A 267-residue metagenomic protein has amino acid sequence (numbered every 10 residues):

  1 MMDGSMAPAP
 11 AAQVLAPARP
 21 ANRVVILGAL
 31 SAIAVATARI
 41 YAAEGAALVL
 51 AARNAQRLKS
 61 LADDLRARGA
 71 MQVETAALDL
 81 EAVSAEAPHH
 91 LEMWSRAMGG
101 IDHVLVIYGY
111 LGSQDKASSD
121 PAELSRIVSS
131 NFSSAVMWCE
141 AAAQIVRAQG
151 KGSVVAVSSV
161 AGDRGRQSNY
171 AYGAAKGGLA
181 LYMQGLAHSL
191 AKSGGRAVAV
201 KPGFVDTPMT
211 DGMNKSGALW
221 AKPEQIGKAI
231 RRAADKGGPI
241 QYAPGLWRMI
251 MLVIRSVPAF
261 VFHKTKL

Functional and structural regions predicted by a protein language model:
L30-S31: Conserved glycine-rich cofactor-binding loop
R66-S84: Rossmann-fold cofactor-recognition segment
A85, H103, G109-S125, S168: Conserved mid-core segment of classical short-chain dehydrogenase/reductases
C139, A175: Active-site helix of classical SDR
S159: Residue(s) in the substrate-gating loop at a strand-loop-helix junction that position the organic substrate next
R164-Y170: Active-site loop immediately N-terminal to the catalytic Tyr-X3-Lys motif of short-chain dehydrogenase/reductase
A199, K215-L252: C-terminal helical subdomain
